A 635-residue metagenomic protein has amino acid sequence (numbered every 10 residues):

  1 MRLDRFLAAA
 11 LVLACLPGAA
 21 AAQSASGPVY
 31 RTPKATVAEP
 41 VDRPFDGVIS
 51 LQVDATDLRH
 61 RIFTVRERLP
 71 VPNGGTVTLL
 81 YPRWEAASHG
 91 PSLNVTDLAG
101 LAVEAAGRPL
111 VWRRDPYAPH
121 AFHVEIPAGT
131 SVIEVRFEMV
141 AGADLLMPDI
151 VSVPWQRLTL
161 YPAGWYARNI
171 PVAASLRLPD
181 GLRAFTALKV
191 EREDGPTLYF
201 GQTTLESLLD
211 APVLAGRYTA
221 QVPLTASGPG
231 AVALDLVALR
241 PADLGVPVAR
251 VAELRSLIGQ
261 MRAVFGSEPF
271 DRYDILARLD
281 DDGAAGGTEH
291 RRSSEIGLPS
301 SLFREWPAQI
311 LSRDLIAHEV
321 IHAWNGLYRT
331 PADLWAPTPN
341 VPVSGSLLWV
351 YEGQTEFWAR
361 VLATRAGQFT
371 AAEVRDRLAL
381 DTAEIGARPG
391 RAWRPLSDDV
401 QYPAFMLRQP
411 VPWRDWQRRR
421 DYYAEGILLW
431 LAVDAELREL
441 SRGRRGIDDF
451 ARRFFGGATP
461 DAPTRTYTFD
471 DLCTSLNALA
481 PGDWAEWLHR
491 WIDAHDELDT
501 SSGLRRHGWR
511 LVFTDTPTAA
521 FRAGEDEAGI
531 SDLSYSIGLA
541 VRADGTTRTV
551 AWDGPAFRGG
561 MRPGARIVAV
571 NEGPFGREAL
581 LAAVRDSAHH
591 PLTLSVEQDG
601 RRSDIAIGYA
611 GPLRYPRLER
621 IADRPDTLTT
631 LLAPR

Functional and structural regions predicted by a protein language model:
M1-A8: Bacterial N-terminal signal peptides that target proteins for export
A8-G18: Bacterial N-terminal signal peptides
Q23-L58: N-terminal, polar/Ser/Thr-rich
R43-F45, T56, I62-R68, L79 (+2 more regions): Non-catalytic architectural context of zinc metalloproteases
E67, Q221-L348, Q354, W358: Juxtacatalytic substrate-recognition/specificity segment
W84, P127, E138-V140, P179 (+4 more regions): Solvent-exposed coil/turn segments that connect beta secondary-structure elements in extracytoplasmic/periplasmic
L298, P331-R394: Acidic/histidine-rich catalytic neighborhood
A359, F369-R635: C-terminal recognition in membrane/secretory proteostasis and scaffolding
